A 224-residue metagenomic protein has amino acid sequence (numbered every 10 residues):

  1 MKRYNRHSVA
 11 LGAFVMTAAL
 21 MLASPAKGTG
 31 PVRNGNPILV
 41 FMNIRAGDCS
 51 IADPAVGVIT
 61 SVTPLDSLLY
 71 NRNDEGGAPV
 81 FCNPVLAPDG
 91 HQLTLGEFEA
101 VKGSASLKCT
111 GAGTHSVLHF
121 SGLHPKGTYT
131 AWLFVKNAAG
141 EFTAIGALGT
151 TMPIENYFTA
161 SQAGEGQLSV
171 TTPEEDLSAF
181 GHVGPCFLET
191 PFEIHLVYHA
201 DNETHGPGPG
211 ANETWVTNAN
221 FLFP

Functional and structural regions predicted by a protein language model:
K2-G12: Bacterial N-terminal signal peptides that target proteins for export
G12-M21: Bacterial N-terminal signal peptides
M21-L22, P173: N-terminal low-complexity, intrinsically disordered patches enriched in charged
G28-P224: N-terminal leader/targeting pre-sequences
